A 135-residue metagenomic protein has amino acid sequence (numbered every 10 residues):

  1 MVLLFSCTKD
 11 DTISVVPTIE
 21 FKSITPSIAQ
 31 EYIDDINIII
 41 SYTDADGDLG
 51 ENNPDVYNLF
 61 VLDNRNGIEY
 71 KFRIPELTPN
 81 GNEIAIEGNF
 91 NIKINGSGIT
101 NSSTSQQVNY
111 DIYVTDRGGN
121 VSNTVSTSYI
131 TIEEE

Functional and structural regions predicted by a protein language model:
L3-S6: C-terminal motif of bacterial Sec signal peptides marking the signal peptidase cleavage site
T8-D11: Bacterial signal peptide processing site
V15-E135: First exposed extracellular module after export/assembly in secreted or surface-exposed proteins
